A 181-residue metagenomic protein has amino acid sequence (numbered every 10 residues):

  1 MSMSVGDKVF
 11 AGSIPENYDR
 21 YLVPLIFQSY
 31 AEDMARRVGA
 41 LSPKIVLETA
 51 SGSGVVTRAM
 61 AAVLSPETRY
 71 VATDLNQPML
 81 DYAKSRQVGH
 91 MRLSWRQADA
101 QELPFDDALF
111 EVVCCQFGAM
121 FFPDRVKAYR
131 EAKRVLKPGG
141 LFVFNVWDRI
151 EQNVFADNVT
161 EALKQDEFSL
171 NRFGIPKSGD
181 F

Functional and structural regions predicted by a protein language model:
M1-E16: N-terminal, positively charged/glycine-rich alpha-helical extensions of SAM-dependent methyltransferases
P24-I45, A59: Conserved alpha-helix/loop element of class I SAM-dependent methyltransferases that forms part of the SAM/SAH-binding
I45-L103, K127: Class I SAM-dependent methyltransferase SAM/SAH-binding core
Q101-V113: A short acidic, Gly/Pro-enriched loop at the edge of an enzyme's catalytic core that lines a small-molecule cofactor
E111-R125, D148: A short SAM/SAH-binding and catalytic strip from SAM-dependent methyltransferases
V126-K127, K133, K137-F181: Conserved catalytic/acceptor-binding region of the Class I
